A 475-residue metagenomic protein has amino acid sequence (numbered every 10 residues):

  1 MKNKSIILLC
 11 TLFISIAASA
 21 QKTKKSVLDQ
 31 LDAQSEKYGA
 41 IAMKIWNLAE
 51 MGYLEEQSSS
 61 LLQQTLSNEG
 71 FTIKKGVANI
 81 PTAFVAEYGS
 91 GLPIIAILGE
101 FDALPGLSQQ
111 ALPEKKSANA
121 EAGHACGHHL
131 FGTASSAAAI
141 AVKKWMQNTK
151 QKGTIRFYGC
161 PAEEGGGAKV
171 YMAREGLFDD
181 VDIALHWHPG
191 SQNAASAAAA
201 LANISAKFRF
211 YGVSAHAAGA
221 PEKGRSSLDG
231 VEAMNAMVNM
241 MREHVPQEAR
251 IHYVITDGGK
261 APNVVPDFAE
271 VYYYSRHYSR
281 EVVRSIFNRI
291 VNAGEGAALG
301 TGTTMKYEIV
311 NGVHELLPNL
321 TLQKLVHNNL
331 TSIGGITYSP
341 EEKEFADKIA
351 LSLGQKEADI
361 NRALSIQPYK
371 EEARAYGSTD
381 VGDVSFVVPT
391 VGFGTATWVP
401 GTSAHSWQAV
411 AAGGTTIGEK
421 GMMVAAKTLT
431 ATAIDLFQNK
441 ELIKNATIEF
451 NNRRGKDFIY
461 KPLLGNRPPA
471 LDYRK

Functional and structural regions predicted by a protein language model:
M1-T23: Bacterial Sec-dependent N-terminal signal peptides
Q21, A40-M43, K115-E121, F210-A218 (+3 more regions): A short small-residue
Q21-H124, H129, T133-T154: Acidic/His- and Gly-rich active-site-bordering loop/insert found across diverse amide/peptide-bond hydrolases
I45, A86, I97, H128 (+9 more regions): Divalent metal-coordination and catalytic microenvironments
K74, I94-L98, H124, R156-G159 (+5 more regions): Structural recognition of the beta-strand scaffold that forms the well-ordered cores of secreted hydrolase catalytic
F101-E114, A199-R209, W398-S406: Acidic-glycine-rich active-site phosphate/pyrophosphate-binding loop
L112-G123, H129-L130, M146-P266, R276: Histidine/acidic-residue-rich, glycine-tolerant segments that coordinate divalent metal ions
E232-K475: Metal-dependent amide/peptide-bond hydrolase catalytic core, centered on the "pita-bread" metallohydrolase fold
